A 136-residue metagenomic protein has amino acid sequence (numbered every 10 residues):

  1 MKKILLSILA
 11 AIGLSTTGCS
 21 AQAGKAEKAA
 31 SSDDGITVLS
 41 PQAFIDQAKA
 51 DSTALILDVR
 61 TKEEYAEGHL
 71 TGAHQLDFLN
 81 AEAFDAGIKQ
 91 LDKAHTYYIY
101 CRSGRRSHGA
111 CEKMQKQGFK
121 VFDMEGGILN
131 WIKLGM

Functional and structural regions predicted by a protein language model:
K2-I8, I12, T16-Q47, A54 (+2 more regions): Rhodanese-like catalytic fold shared by cysteine-dependent sulfurtransferases and DSP/PTP-type phosphatases
I56-D58: Structural scaffold elements adjacent to functional motifs in cytosolic proteins
Y100: Short, surface-exposed ligand- or partner-binding patches at beta-edge/loop junctions that are enriched in aromatics
